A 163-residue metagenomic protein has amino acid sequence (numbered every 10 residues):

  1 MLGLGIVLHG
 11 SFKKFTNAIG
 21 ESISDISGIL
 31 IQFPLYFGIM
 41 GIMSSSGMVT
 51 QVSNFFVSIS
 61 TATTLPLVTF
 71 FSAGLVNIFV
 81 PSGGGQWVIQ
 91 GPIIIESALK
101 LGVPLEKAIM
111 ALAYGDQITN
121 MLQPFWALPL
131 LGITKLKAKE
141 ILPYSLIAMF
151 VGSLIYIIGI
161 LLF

Functional and structural regions predicted by a protein language model:
M1-L8, Y36-G41, T69-N77, A148-F163: Hydrophobic core segments of alpha-helical transmembrane domains in multi-pass membrane transport and ion-translocation
M1-V49: Core transmembrane alpha-helical segments of multi-pass membrane transporters/permeases
S22-I26, L30, I59, A111 (+2 more regions): Loop-to-transmembrane-helix entry motif
S24, L99-E106, L130-I141: Juxtamembrane helix-boundary/capping and inter-helix hinge elements in multi-pass membrane proteins
L30-S46, V57-E96, A113: Hydrophobic alpha-helical transmembrane segments of multi-pass integral membrane proteins, predominantly secondary
F33-S46, T50, G102-A111, I155-F163: Hydrophobic alpha-helical transmembrane segments in multi-pass integral membrane proteins
N54, G84-S97, F125-K137: Re-entrant/interfacial helical elements at transmembrane boundaries that shape and gate the permeation pathway
I118-F163: Juxtamembrane and boundary regions of transmembrane helices in multi-pass small-molecule transporters and channels
